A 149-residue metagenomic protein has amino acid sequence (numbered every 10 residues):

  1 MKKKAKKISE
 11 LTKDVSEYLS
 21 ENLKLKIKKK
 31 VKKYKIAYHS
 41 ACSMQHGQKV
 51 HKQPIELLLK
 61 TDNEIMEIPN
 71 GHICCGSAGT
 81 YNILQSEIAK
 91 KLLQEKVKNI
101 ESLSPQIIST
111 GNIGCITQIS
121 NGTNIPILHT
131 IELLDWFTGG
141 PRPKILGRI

Functional and structural regions predicted by a protein language model:
M1-I149: Iron-sulfur cluster-binding electron-transfer modules in prokaryotic oxidoreductases
